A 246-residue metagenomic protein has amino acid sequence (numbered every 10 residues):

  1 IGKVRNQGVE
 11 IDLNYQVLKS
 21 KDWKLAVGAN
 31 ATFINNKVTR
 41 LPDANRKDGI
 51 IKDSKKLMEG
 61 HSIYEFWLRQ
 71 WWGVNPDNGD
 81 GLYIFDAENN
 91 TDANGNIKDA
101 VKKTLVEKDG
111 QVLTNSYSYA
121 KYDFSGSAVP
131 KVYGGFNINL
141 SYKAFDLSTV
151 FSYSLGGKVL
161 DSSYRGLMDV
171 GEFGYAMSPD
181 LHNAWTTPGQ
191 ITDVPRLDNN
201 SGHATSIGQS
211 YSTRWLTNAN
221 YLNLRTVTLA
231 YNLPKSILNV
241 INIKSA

Functional and structural regions predicted by a protein language model:
I1-R5, V9, Q16-G126: Conserved small-residue
N6-E10, K24, K131-G135, Y221-T228: Transmembrane beta-barrel architecture of outer-membrane proteins
E10-N14, G28, Q70, N137-N139 (+1 more regions): Outer-membrane beta-barrel architecture
L13, V27-A29, T149, A246: Membrane-embedded beta-strand positions of outer-membrane beta-barrel proteins
V17, A31-K37, Y142-A144, Y153-G157 (+2 more regions): Transmembrane beta-strands of outer-membrane beta-barrel pores
K21, A144-S148, S236-I237: Repeated loop/turn-to-beta-strand initiation elements of outer-membrane beta-barrel proteins
P76, D92-N94, D99, S125-D161: Glycine-rich, aromatic-lined ligand/substrate-binding cores of catalytic and carbohydrate-binding domains
S154-A246: Extracytoplasmic gating/loop element in the C-terminal half of outer-membrane beta-barrel translocons and assembly
